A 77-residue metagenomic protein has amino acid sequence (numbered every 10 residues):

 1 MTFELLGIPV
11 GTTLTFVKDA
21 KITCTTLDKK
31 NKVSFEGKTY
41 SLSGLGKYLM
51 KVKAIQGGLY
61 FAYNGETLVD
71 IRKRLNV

Functional and structural regions predicted by a protein language model:
M1-V77: Intrinsically disordered, charged low-complexity linkers and terminal tails that flank or connect structured domains
